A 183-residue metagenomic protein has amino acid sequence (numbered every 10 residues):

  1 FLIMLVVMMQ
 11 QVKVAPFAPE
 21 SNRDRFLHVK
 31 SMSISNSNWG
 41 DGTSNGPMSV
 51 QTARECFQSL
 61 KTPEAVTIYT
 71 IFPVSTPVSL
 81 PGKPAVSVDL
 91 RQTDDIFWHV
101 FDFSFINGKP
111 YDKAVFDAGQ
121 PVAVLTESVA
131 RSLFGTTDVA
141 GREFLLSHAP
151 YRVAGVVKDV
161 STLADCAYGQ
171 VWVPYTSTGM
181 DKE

Functional and structural regions predicted by a protein language model:
F1-L2: N-terminal signal-anchor/signal peptide hydrophobic helix marking the start of the first transmembrane segment
M8-P77: Membrane-proximal extracellular/periplasmic loop immediately following the first transmembrane helix
N22, T62, D117-G119, A140: Residue-level preference for short coil/turn positions at secondary-structure junctions
D24, V88, Y151: Change "...and in nucleic-acid phosphodiester-cleaving endonucleases..." to "...and in nucleic-acid processing enzymes
W39-V50, P84-D89, D117-P121, V160-V171: Solvent-exposed, non-transmembrane alpha-helical starts
Q51, L60, Y69-S75, S79-P110 (+3 more regions): The feature marks short, hydrophobic/small-residue-biased sequence motifs that occur predominantly
I96-P110, P121-E183: Mid-to-C-terminal secondary-structure elements that act as membrane-proximal/extracytoplasmic interface segments
